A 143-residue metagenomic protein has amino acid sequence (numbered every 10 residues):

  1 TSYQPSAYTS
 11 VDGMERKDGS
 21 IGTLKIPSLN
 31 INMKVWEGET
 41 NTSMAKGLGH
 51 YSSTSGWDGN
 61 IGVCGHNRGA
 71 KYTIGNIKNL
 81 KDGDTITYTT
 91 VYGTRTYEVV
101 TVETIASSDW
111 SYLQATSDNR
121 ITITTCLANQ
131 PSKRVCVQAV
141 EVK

Functional and structural regions predicted by a protein language model:
T1-K143: Solvent-exposed, non-transmembrane regions of membrane-associated and secreted proteins
